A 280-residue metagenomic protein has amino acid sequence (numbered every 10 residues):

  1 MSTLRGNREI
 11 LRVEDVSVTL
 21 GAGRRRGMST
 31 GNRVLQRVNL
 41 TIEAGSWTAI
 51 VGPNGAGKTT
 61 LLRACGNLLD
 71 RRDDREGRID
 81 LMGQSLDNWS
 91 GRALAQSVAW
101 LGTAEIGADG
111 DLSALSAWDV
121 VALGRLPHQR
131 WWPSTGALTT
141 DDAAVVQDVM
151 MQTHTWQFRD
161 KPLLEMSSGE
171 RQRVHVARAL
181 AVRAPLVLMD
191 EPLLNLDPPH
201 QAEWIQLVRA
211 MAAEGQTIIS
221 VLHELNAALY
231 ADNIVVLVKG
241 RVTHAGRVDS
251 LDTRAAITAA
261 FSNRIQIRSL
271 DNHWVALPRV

Functional and structural regions predicted by a protein language model:
V51-P53: The feature captures the beta-strand-to-loop junction immediately N-terminal to the Walker
G66: Helix-to-loop junction immediately C-terminal to a conserved catalytic motif
L69-D70, S85-A99, A104, W118 (+1 more regions): ABC ATPase NBD coupling module
A122, A137-F158: Conserved ABC ATPase "signature" region
P162-M166, E170: Conserved ABC ATPase signature
V187-E191: Catalytic Walker B motif of ABC-type/P-loop ATPase nucleotide-binding domains
A259-V280: ABC ATPase nucleotide-binding domains
